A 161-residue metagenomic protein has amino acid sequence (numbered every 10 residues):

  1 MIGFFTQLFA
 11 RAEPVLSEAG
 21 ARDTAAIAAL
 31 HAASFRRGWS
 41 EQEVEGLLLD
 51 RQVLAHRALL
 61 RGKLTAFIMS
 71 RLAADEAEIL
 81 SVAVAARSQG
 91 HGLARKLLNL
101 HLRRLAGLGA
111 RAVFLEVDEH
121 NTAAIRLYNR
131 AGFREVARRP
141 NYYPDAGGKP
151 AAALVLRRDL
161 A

Functional and structural regions predicted by a protein language model:
I2-A12, E18-H91, R95-L108, R157-A161: Acetyl-CoA-dependent GNAT
I2-G3, F114-E116, N129, R134-A151 (+1 more regions): Conserved catalytic-core motifs of GNAT/GCN5-like acyltransferases
L16, V117: Conserved SAM-binding loop
R37, R111, K149: Flexible coil/turn residues that form the inter-helical turn or adjacent wing/linker of helix-turn-helix
V84, D118-E119: Short amphipathic helical patch at the helix-1/turn junction of helix-turn-helix
K96, R126, L154: Active-site phosphate/pyrophosphate-handling residues
L98, N121-A124, N141-G147: Short glycine/proline-centered loop/turn elements that form peptide/ligand docking sites
